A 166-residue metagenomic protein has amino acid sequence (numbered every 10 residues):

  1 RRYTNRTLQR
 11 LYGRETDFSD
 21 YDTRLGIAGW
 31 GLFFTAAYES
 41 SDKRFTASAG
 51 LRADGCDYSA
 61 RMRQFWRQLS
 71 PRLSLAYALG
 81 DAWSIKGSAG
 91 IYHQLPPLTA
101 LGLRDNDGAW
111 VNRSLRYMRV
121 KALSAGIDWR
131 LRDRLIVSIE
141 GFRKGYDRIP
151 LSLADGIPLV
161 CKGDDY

Functional and structural regions predicted by a protein language model:
R1, A49-G55, G87-I91, I139-R143: Transmembrane beta-barrel strands of outer-membrane/channel proteins
R1-Y38: Replace "related TpsB outer-membrane translocases also match" with "some related outer-membrane beta-barrels such as
R6-Y12, Y77, D81-L123, G141-D165: Surface-exposed extracellular loop regions of Gram-negative outer-membrane beta-barrel proteins, predominantly
E15-T23, G55-M62, D107-R113, K162-Y166: Extracellular loop and loop/strand-boundary signature of outer-membrane beta-barrel proteins
G26-A60, Q68-R72: Surface-exposed extracellular loop regions of Gram-negative outer-membrane beta-barrel proteins
A28, Y38-S40, R67, Y77-A78 (+3 more regions): Residue-level signature of outer-membrane beta-barrel architecture
G31-A37, R72-S74, S114, S124-G126 (+1 more regions): Outer-membrane beta-barrel architecture
K43-A47, A82-I85, D133-V137: Repeated loop/turn-to-beta-strand initiation elements of outer-membrane beta-barrel proteins
